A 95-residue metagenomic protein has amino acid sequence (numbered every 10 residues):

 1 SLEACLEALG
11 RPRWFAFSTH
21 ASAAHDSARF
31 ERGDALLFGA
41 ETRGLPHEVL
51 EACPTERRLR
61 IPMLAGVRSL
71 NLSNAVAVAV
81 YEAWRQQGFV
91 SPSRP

Functional and structural regions predicted by a protein language model:
S1-P95: Post-transcriptional modification and biogenesis factors for structured RNAs of the translation apparatus
